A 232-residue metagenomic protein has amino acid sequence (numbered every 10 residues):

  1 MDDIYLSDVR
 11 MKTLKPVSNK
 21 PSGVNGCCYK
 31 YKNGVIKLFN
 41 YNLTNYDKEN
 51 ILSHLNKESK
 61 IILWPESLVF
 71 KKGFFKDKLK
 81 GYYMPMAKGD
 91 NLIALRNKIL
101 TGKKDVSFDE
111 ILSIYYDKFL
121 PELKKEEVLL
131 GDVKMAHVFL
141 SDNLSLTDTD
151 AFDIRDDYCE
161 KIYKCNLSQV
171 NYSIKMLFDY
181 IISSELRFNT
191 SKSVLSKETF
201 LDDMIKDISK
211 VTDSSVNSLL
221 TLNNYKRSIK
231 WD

Functional and structural regions predicted by a protein language model:
M1-R10, Y41-K48, T212-D232: Regulatory N- and C-terminal appendages and interdomain linkers associated with kinase/kinase-like NTP transferase
M11-F75: ATP-binding glycine-rich loop module of kinase domains
K30, M86, F139-S141: Conserved hydrophobic "DFG−1" position in protein kinase catalytic cores
G34, I61, Y82, S145-D148: Protein kinase-like catalytic core scaffold
I62-L112: Conserved structural core of kinase catalytic domains
S107-K124: Conserved alphaE helix
L120-S141: Catalytic-loop of the protein kinase fold
S141-D232: C-lobe/activation-segment region of protein kinase-like
